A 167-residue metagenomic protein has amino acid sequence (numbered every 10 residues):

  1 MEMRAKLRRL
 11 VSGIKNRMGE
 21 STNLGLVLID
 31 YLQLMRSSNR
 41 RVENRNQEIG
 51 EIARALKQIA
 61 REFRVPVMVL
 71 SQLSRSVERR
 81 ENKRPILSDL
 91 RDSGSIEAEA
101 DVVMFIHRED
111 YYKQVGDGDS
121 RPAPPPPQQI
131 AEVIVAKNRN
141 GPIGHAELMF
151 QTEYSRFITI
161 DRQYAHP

Functional and structural regions predicted by a protein language model:
M1-L24, R54-F63, S76-P167: C-terminal regions of RecA-like/P-loop NTPase motor modules
L32: Conserved Walker B
R36-G50, V77-S88: Flexible beta-alpha connector loops of hexameric P-loop NTPases
L70-Q72: Conserved H-loop
